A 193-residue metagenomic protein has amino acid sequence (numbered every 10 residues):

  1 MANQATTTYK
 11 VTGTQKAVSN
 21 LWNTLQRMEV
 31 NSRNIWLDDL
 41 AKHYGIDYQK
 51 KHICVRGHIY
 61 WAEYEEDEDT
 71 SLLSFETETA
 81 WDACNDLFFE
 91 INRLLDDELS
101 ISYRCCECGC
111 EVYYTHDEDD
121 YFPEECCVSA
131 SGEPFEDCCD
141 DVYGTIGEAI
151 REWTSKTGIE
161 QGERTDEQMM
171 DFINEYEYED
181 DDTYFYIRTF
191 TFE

Functional and structural regions predicted by a protein language model:
M1-E193: Intrinsic low-complexity, intrinsically disordered or marginally ordered coil/linker segments
